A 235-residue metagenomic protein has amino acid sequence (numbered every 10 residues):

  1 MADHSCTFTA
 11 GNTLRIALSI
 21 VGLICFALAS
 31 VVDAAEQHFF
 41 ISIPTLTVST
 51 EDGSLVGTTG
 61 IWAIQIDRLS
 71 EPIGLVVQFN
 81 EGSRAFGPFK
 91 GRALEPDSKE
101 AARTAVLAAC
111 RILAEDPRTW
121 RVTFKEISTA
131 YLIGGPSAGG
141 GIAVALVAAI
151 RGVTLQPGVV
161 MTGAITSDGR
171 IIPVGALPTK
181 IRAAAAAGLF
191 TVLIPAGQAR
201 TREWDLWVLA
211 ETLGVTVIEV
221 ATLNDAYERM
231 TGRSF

Functional and structural regions predicted by a protein language model:
M1-L14: N-terminal secretory signal peptides that target proteins for export/translocation
A17-A27: Bacterial N-terminal signal peptides
D33-F235: Peripheral, non-AAA+ core regions of ATP-driven protein-machinery
